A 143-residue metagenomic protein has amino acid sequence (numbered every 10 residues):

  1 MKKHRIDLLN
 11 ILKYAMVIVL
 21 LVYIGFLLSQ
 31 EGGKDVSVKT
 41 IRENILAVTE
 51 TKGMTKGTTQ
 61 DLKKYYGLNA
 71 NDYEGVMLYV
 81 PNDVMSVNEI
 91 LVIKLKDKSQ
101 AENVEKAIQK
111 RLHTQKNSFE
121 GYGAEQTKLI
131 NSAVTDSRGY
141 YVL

Functional and structural regions predicted by a protein language model:
M1-D7: N-terminal Lys/Arg-rich, disordered targeting/topogenic segments
N10-L28: Hydrophobic membrane-insertion alpha-helices, especially the h-region of bacterial N-terminal signal peptides
L28-K39: Aromatic-capped interface at the extracytoplasmic side of an N-terminal signal-anchor transmembrane helix
K39-G57: Short extracytoplasmic/periplasmic juxtamembrane "stem" segments immediately C-terminal to an N-terminal membrane anchor
G57-N103: Extracytoplasmic/periplasmic/luminal assembly and interaction segments in envelope/secretory/respiratory proteins
K94-D97, I108, G139: A mature extracytoplasmic/lumenal domain signature
V104-R111: Short amphipathic alpha-helices in soluble, non-transmembrane regions that often serve as interface/regulatory elements
E125-L143: A short, solvent-exposed beta-edge/loop patch
